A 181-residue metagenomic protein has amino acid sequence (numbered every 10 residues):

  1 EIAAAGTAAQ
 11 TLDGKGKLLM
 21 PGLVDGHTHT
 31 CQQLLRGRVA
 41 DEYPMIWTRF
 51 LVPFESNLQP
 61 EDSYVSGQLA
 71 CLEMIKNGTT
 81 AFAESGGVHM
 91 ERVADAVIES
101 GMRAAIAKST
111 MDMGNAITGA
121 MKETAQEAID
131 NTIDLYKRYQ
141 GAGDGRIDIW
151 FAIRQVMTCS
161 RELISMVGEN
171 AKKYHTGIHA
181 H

Functional and structural regions predicted by a protein language model:
E1-M20: Histidine-rich, glycine-flanked metal-binding segment
Q10-L12, V24, A105: Hydrophobic/aromatic beta-strand patches that form the interior of the parallel beta-sheet core in alpha/beta enzyme
D13, D25-H27, A81-A83: Short N-terminal targeting/anchoring amphipathic segment
G16, H27, G78, V97 (+2 more regions): Divalent metal-coordination and catalytic microenvironments
L19, D41-E91, I153-L163: Divalent metal-binding segments
G22-Q33, G177-H181: Histidine-centered catalytic micro-motifs
Q33-V65, K108-Q126: Active-site gating loops and adjacent loop-to-helix segments of metal-dependent hydrolytic enzymes
D95-A180: Metal-coordinating catalytic core of metallo-dependent amide/deamination hydrolases
